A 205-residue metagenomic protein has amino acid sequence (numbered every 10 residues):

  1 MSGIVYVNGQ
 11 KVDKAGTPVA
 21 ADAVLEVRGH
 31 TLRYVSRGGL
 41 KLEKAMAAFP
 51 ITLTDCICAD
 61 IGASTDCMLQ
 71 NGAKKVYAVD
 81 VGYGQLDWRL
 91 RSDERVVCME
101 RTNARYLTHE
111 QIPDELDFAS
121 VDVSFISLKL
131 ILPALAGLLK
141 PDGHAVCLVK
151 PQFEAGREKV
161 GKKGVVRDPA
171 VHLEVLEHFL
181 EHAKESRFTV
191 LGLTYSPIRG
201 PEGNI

Functional and structural regions predicted by a protein language model:
M1-V19, I57-C58, K74: A basic, amphipathic helix-loop patch mediating RNA/tRNA/ribosome contacts
R37-I57: Conserved alpha-helix/loop element of class I SAM-dependent methyltransferases that forms part of the SAM/SAH-binding
T54-S64, M68: Conserved class I S-adenosyl-L-methionine
K74-L130: S-adenosyl-L-methionine
K129-V146: A short glycine-rich, Lys/Arg-flanked "PGG" loop and its adjoining helix->strand segment in the class I
D142-P151, A155-G156: Conserved beta-strand signature within the Rossmann-like core of class I S-adenosyl-L-methionine
H172-S186: Short alpha-helix
F188-P197: Conserved S-adenosyl-L-methionine
